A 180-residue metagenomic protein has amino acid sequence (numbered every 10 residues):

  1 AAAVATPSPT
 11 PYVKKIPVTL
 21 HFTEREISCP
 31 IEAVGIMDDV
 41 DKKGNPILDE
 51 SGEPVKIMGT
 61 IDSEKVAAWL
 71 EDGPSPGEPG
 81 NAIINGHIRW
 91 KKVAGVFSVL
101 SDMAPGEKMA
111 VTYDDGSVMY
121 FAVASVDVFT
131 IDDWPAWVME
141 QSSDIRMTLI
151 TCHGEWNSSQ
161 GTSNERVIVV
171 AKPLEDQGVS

Functional and structural regions predicted by a protein language model:
A1-S180: Solvent-exposed, non-transmembrane regions of membrane-associated and secreted proteins
